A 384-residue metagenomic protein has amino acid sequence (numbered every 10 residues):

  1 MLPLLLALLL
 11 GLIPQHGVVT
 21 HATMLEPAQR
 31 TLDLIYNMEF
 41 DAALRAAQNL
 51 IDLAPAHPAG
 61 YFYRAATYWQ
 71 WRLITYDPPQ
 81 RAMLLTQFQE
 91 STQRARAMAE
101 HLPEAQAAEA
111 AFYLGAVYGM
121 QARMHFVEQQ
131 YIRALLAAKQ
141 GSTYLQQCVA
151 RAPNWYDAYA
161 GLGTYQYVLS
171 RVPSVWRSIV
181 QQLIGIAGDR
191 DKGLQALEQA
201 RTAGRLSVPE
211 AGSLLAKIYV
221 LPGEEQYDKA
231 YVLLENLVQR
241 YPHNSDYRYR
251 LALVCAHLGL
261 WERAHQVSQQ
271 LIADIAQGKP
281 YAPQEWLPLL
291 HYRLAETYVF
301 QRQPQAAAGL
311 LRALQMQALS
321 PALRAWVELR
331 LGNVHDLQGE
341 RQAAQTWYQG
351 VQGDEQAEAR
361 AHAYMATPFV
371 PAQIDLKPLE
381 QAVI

Functional and structural regions predicted by a protein language model:
H16-R30, L34-A46, A56, R64-N154 (+3 more regions): Short coil/linker segments at helix-helix boundaries
H16-V18, N49-P55, Q182-A187, R201-R205 (+5 more regions): Solenoid-like repeat scaffolds
G60, A110, A158, E210-A211 (+5 more regions): TPR alpha-solenoid repeat register
Q70-A82, L169-R177, G223-Y227, W261-R263 (+3 more regions): Alpha-helical linker/edge segments of TPR/alpha-solenoid repeat scaffolds and analogous pre-/post-domain helices
L136-Q140, D189-Q195, E224-V232, L260-Q266 (+4 more regions): Structural signature of tandem alpha-helical TPR/SEL1-like repeats, specifically the intra-repeat loop/turn
S142, Q146, G185-Q195, Q199 (+2 more regions): TPR/TPR-like (Sel1-like) alpha-helical repeat modules
V208-G223, L253-W261, Q269-Q305, G309-Q317: Alpha-helical adaptor scaffolds
